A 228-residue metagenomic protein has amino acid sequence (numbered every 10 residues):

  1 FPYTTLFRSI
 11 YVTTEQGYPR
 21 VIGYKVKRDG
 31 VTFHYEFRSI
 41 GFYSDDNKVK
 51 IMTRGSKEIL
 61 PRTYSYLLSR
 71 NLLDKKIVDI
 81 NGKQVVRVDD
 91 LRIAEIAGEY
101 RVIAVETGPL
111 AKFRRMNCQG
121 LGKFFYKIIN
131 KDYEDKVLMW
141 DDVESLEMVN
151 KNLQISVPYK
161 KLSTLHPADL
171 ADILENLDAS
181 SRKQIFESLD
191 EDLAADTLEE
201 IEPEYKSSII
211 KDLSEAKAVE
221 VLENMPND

Functional and structural regions predicted by a protein language model:
F1, D79-I80: Short, acidic, Ser/Thr-enriched surface-loop or helix-capping motifs
P2-L6: Short, small-residue-biased leader/transition segments that mark boundaries at the very start of proteins
F7-Y11, V85-V88: Phosphoinositide-dependent membrane-docking surfaces
S9-Y43, A97-G98, V105-K112: Basic, polyanion-binding surface patches
F42-K50, S56-L67, N71-D74, V78-D79 (+1 more regions): Hydrophobic packing positions in regular secondary-structure scaffolds
